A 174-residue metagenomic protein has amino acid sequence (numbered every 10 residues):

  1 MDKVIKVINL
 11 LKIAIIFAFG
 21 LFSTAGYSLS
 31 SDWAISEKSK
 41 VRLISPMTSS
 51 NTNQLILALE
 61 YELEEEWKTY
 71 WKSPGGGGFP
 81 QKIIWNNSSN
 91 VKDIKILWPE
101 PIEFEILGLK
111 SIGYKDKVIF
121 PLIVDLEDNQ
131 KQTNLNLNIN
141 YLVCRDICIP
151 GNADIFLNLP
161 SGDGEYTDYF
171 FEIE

Functional and structural regions predicted by a protein language model:
M1-N9: N-terminal secretory signal peptides that target proteins for export/translocation
I8-L11, A25, L29: An N-terminal low-complexity intrinsically disordered segment enriched in acidic/polar residues
L11-S23: Bacterial N-terminal signal peptides
G26-E174: Extracellular/lumen-exposed scaffold segments
